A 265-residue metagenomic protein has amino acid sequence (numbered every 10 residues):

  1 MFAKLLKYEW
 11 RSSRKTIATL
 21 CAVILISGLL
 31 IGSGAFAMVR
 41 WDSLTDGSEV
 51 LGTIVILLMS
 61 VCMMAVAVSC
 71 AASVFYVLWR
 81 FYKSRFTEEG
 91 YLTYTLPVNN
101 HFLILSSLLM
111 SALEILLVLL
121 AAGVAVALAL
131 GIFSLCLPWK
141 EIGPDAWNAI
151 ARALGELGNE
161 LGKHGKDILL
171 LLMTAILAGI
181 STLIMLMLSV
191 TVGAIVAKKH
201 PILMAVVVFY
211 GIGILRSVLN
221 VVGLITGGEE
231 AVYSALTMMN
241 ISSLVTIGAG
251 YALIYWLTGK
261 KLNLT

Functional and structural regions predicted by a protein language model:
M1-G90, N100-T265: Hydrophobic alpha-helical transmembrane segments of membrane proteins
